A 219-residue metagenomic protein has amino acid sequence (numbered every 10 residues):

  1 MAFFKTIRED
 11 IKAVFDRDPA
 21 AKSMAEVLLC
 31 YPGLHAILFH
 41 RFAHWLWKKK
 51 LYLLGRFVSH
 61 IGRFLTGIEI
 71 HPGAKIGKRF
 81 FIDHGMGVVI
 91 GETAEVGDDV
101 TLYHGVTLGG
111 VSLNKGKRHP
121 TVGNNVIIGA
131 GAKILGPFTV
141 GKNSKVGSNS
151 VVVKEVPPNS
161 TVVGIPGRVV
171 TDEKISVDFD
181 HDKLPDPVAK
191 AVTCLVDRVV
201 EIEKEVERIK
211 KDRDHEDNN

Functional and structural regions predicted by a protein language model:
M1-I61, V177-N219: Terminal amphipathic alpha-helical/low-complexity segments used for targeting or macromolecular assembly
R63-V170: Structural signal for interior beta-strand "rungs" in well-ordered beta-sheet cores of soluble enzyme domains
K174: P-loop NTPase switch/communication element
